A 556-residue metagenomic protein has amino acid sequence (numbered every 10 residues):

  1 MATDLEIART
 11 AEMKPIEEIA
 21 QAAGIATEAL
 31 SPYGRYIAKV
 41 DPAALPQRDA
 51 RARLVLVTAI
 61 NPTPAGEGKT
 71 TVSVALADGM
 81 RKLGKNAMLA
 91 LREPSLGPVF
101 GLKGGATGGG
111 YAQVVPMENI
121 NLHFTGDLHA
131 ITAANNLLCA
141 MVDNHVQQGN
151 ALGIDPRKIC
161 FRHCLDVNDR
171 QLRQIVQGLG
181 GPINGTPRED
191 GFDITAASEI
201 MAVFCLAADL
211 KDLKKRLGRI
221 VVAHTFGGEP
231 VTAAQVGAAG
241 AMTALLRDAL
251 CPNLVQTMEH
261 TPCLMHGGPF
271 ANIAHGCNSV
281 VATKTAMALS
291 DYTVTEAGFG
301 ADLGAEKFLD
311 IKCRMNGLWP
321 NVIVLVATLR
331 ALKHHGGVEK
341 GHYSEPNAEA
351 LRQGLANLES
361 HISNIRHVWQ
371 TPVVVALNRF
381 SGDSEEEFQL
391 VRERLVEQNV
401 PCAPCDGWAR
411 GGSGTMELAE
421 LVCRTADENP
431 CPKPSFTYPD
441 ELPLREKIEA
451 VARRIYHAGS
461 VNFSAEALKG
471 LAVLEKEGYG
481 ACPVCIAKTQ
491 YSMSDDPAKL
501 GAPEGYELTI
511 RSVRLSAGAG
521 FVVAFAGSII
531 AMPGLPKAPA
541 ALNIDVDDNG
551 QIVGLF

Functional and structural regions predicted by a protein language model:
M1-F556: Flexible phosphate-sensing "switch/lid" loops adjacent to ATP/NTP-binding sites across phosphate-transfer
